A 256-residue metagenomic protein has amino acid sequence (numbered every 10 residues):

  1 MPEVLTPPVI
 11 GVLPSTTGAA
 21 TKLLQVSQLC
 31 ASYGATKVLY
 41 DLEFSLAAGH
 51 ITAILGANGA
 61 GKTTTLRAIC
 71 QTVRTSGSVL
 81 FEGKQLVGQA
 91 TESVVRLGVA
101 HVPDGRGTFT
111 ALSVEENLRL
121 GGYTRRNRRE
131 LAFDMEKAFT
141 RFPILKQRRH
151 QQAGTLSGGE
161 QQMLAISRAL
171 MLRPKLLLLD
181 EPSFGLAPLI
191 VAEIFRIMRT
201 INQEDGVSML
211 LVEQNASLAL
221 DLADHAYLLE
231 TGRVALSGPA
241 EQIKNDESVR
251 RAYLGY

Functional and structural regions predicted by a protein language model:
P2-Y256: Glycine-rich phosphate-binding loops of nucleotide-dependent enzymes
